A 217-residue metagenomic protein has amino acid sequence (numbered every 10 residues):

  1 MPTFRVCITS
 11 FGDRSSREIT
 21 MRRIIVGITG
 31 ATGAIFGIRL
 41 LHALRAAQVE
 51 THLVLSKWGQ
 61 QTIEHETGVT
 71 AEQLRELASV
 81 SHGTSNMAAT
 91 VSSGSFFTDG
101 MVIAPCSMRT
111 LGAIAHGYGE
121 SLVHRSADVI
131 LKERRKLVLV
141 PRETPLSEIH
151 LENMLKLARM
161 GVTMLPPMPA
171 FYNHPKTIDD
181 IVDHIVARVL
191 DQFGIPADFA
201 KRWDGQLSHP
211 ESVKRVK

Functional and structural regions predicted by a protein language model:
R17-V138, T144-K217: A cross-family phosphate/adenosyl-ligand binding-site feature
